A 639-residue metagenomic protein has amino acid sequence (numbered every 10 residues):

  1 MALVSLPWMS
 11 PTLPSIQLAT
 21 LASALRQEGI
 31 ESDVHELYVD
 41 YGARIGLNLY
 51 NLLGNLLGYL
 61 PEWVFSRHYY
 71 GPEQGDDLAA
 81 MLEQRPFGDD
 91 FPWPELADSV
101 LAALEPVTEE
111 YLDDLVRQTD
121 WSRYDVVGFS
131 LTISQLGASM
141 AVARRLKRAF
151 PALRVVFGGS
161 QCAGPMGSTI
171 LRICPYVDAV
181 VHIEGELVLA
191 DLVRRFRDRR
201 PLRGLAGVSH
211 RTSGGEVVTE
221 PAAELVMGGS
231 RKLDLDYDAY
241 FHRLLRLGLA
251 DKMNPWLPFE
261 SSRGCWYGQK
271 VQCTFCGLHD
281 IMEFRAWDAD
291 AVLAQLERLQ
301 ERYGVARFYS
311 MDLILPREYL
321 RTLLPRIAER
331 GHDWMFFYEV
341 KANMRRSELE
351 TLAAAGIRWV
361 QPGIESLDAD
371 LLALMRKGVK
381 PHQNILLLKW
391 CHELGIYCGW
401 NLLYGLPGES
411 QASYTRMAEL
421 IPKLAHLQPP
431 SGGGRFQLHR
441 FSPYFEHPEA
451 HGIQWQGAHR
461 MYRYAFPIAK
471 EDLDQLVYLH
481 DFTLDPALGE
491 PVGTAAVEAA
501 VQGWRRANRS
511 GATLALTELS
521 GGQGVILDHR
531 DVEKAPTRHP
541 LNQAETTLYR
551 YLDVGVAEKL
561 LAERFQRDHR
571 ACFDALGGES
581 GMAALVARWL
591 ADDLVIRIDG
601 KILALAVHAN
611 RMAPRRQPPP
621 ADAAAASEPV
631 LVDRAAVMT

Functional and structural regions predicted by a protein language model:
M1-V4, Q27, Q300-E301, A306-S310 (+5 more regions): Conserved C-terminal portion of the radical SAM core fold that forms the substrate/S-adenosylmethionine-binding
V4, T20-A22, H35-Y69, E73 (+3 more regions): C-terminal accessory regions of radical SAM enzymes
W8-Y41, W93, V100-A222: Glycine-rich beta-alpha loop elements in corrinoid/cobalamin-binding modules across cobalamin-dependent enzymes
G229-L394, L406: Radical SAM [4Fe-4S] cluster-binding motif and immediate context
H529-H569: Short amphipathic alpha-helical interface segments
C572-R588: Short amphipathic alpha-helical interaction segments
A587-K601: A short, conserved structural fragment
G600-T639: Short, amphipathic alpha-helical interaction segments positioned at domain boundaries
